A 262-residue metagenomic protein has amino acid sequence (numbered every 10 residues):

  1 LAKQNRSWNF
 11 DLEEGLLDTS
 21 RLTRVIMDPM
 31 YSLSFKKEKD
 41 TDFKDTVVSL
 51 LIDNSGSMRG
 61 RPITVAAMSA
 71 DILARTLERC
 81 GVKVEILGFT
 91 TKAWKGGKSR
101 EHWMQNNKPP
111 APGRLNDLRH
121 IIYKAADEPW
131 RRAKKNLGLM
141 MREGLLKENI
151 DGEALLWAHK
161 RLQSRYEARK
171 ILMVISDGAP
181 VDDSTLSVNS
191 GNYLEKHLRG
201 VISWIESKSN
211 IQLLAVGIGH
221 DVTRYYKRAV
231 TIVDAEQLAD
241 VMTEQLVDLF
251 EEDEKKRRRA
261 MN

Functional and structural regions predicted by a protein language model:
L1-N262: Acidic, glycine-rich A-domain
